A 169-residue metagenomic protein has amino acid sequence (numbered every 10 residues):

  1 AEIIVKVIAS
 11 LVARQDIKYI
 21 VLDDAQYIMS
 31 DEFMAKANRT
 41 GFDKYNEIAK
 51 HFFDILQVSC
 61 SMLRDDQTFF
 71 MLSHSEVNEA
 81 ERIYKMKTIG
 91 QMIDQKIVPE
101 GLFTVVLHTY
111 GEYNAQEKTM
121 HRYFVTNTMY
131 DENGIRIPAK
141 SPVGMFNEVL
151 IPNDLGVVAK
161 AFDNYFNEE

Functional and structural regions predicted by a protein language model:
A1-Y19, M145-E169: Basic, amphipathic N-terminal segments that precede the first structured/catalytic domain
I8-V12, L56-L63, F103: Hydrophobic, Leu/Ile/Phe/Ala-enriched alpha-helical segments that form helix-helix packing faces
D16, F42, E81, M120-H121 (+2 more regions): Generic intrinsically disordered, low-complexity segments enriched for polar/acidic and small residues
D16-Q26, Y113-M120: Phosphate-binding glycine-rich loops and adjacent basic patches that engage nucleotide phosphates, nucleic-acid
Y19-V98: P-loop NTPase motor core
E32, Y45-E47, P99, F124 (+1 more regions): Generic hydrophobic, helix-prone segments enriched in Leu/Val/Ile
M34, F52, Y130-D131, N153: Residue-level detector of solvent-exposed, low-hydrophobicity positions
F69-P152: Phosphate-binding/switch region of NTP-binding enzymes
